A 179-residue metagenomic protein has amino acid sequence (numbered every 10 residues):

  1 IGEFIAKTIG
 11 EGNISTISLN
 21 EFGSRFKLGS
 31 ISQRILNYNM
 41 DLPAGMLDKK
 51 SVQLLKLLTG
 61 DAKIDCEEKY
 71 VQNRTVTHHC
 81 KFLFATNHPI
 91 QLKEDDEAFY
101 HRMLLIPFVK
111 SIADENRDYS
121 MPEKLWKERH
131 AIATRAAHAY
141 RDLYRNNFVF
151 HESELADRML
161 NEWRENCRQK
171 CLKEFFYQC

Functional and structural regions predicted by a protein language model:
I1-C179: Feature primarily recognizes SF3-like P-loop helicase cores of small DNA viruses
